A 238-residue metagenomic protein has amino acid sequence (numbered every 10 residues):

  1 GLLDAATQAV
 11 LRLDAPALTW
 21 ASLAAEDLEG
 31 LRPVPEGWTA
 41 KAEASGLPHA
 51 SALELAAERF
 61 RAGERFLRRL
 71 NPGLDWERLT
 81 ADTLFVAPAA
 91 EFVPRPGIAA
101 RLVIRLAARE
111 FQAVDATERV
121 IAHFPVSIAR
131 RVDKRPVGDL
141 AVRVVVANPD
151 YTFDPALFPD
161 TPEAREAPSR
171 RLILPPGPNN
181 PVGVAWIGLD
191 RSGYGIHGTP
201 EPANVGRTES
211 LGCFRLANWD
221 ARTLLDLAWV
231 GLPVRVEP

Functional and structural regions predicted by a protein language model:
G1-G30, F66-R101: Extracellular LysM carbohydrate-binding repeats and other cell-envelope/extracellular binding modules
G1-L3, A50-E77, R119-A122, L227: LysM (lysin motif) carbohydrate-binding repeats in extracellular/periplasmic proteins that recognize
L2-A5, G46-R61, P136, P181 (+5 more regions): Soluble non-cytosolic domains of exported or imported proteins
A6-Q8, P16-L18, A62, T80-D82 (+8 more regions): Extracytoplasmic
L23-R61: Primarily a LysM-type cell-wall glycan-binding module
G63, D75, T80-L84, P88-P149: Cell wall/extracellular polymer interaction/catalysis modules
D150-F153, I196-H197: Short, solvent-exposed loop/turn elements at domain surfaces
P162-P238: Exported/periplasmic cell-wall-interacting domains
